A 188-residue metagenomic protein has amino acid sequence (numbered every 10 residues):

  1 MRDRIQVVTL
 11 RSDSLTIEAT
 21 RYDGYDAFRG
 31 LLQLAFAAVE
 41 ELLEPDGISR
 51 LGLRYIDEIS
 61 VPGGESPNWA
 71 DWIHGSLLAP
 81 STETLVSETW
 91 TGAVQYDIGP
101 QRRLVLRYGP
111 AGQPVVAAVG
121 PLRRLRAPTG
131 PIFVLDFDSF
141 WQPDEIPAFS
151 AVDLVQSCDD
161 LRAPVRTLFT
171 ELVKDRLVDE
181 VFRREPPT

Functional and structural regions predicted by a protein language model:
M1-S12, P143, F149, V178 (+1 more regions): N-terminal low-complexity, intrinsically disordered segments
D3-E44: Hydrophobic alpha-helical segments and helix pairs
Q6-Y22, I48-I56, G130-Q142: Glycine-rich, often proline-containing surface loops adjacent to acidic residues and nearby aromatics that form
G24-L31, A35, G47, D153 (+2 more regions): Short amphipathic alpha-helical segments
L42-G47, V165-F182: Flexible helix-coil linker/hinge segments at domain or subdomain boundaries
R50-R126: Aromatic/basic-lined ligand-recognition segments that form π-stacking hydrophobic pockets flanked by Lys/Arg to engage
L51-E58, V173-T188: Short, highly charged C-terminal tails/helix-capping segments
G120-R123, P128-P164: A hydrophobic, small-residue-rich beta->alpha segment in the mid-to-C-terminal subdomain of diverse proteins
